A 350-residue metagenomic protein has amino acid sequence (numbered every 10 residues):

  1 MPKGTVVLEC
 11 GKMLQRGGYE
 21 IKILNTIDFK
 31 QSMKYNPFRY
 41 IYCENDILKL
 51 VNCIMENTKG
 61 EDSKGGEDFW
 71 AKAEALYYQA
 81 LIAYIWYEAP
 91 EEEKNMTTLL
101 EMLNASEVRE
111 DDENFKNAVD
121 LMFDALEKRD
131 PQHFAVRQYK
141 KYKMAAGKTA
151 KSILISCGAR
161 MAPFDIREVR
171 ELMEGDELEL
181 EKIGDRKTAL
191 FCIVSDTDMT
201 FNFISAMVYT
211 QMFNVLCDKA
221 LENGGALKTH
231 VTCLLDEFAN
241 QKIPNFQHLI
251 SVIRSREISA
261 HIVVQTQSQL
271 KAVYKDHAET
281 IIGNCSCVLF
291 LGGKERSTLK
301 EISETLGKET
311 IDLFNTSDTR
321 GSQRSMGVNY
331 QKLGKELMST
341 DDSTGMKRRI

Functional and structural regions predicted by a protein language model:
M1-T5, L299-I302: Short intrinsically disordered, low-complexity coil segments enriched in acidic
P2-I258, V273, K294, D341-K347: P-loop NTPase motor domains
I23, R170, I262, L291 (+1 more regions): A generic structural-conservation signal
F29-S32, V264, K332: A generic, residue-level signal for flexible/boundary positions that often mark functional hotspots
F69-A75, A80-A83, H248-S251, Q269-I350: P-loop NTPase motor core of the ASCE superfamily
A239, T266-S268: Active-site-proximal loop/turn and secondary-structure-junction residues that shape catalytic pockets, frequently
S259-Q265: Structural recognition of the conserved hydrophobic beta-strand(s) that form the central parallel beta-sheet of P-loop
